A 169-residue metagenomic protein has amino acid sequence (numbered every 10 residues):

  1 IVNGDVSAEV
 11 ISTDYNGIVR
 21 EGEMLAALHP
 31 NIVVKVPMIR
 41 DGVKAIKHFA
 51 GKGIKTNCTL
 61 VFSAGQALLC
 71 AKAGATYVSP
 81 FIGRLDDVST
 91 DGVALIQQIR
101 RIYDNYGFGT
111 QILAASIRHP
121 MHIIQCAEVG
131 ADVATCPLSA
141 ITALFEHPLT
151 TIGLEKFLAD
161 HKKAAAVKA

Functional and structural regions predicted by a protein language model:
I1-H48, K52, I82: Active-site beta->alpha loop and helix N-cap motifs at the rims of alpha/beta catalytic domains
I1-V6, A26-A27, V43-T56, G92-I112 (+1 more regions): Alpha-helix-loop-beta-strand connector modules within alpha/beta enzyme cores
G4-V10, I32-V36, T56-T59, V78-P80 (+2 more regions): Hydrophobic faces of well-ordered beta-strands that scaffold small-molecule active sites in alpha/beta enzyme cores
E9-T13, P37-D41, V61-S63, I82-G83 (+2 more regions): Active-site beta-loop-alpha junctions enriched in small/polar residues
G17-E21, A45, S63-A73, R118-V133: Catalytic cores of alpha/beta
V34, C70, I99, C126 (+1 more regions): Conserved, mostly hydrophobic/aromatic
T59-L113: A contiguous pocket-lining binding segment that forms or flanks enzyme active sites
L60, G74-V88, V129-T150: Glycine-rich phosphate-binding active-site loops on the catalytic face of alpha/beta enzymes
